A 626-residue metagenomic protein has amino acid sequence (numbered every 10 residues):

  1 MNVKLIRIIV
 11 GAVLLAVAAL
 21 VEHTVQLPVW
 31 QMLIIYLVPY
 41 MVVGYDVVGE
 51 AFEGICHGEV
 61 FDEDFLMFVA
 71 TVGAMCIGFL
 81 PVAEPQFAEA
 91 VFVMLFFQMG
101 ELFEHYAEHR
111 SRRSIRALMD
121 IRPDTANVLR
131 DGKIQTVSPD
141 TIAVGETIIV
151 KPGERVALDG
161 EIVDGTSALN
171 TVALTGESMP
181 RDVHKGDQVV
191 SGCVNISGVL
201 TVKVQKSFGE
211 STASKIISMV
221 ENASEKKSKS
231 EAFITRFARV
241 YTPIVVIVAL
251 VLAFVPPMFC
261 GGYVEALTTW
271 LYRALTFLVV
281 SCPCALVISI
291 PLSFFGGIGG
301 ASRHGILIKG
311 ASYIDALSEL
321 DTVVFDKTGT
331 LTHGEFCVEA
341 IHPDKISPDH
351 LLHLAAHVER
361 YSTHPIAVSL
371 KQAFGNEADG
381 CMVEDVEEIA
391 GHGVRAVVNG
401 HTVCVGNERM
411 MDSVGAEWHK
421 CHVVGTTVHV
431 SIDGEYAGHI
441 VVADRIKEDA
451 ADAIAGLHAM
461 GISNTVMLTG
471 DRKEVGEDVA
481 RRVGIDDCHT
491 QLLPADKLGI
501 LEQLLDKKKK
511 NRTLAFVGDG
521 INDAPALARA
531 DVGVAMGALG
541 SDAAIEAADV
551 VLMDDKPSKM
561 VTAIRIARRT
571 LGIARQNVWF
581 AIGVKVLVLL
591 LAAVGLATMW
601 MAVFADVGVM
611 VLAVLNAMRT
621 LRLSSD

Functional and structural regions predicted by a protein language model:
M1-A12, Y241: N-terminal membrane topogenic signal
A12-V13, A232-G261, A274-F294, R575-F604: Bilayer-spanning, highly hydrophobic alpha-helical transmembrane segments
A19-E22, Y36-T125, L129, T141-I148 (+6 more regions): Actuator/coupling domain of P-type ATPases
F52-F61, F103-A117, L292-A311, M618-D626: Juxtamembrane helix-loop transition segments at the membrane interface in multi-pass membrane proteins
E63-F68, L174, Y272, C282-V358 (+2 more regions): Conserved catalytic phosphorylation-site environment of P-type ATPases
V338-N464, K473, R482-L501: P-type ATPase nucleotide-binding
G400, I432-Q576: Conserved ATP-binding TGD loop and adjacent catalytic N/P-domain core of P-type ATPases
K508-N511, A548, M553-D626: Membrane-embedded transport module
